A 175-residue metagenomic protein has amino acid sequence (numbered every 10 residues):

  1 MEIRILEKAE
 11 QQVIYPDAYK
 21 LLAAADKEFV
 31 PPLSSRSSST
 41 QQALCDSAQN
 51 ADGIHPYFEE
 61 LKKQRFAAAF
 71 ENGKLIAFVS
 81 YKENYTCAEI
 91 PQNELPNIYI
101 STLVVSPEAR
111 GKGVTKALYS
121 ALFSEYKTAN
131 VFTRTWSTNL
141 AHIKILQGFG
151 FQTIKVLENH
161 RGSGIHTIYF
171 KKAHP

Functional and structural regions predicted by a protein language model:
M1-S35: Conserved N-terminal entry element of GNAT/NAT acetyltransferase domains
L22-E71: Active-site rim helix/loop that mediates acceptor-substrate recognition in acyltransferases
Q64-A68, F78, T102, F132 (+1 more regions): Short hydrophobic/aromatic beta-strand element in the GNAT-like acyltransferase core that lines or flanks the acyl-donor
A68, K74-Y85, E89, Y99 (+1 more regions): Conserved beta-strand in the GNAT
I98-R110, T135-W136: A short, internal acetyl-CoA/4′-phosphopantetheine-binding micro-motif in the GNAT/acyltransferase core
V105, G111-S124, K144, G148: Conserved acetyl-CoA-binding loop-helix of GNAT-fold acetyltransferases
E125-S137: Conserved GNAT acetyl-CoA-binding A-motif
F132-T135, G150-T167: Conserved catalytic-core motifs of GNAT/GCN5-like acyltransferases
